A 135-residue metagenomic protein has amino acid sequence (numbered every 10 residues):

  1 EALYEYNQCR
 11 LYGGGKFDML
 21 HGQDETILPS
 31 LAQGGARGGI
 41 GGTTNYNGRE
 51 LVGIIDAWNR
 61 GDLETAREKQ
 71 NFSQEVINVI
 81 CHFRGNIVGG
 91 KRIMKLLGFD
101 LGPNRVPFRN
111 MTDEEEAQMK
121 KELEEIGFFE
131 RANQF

Functional and structural regions predicted by a protein language model:
E1-Q74, I80-H82: Catalytic alpha/beta core domains of metabolic enzymes, predominantly
A32-G35, Q74-R109: Conserved short secondary-structure transition element at the edge of the structured enzyme core that lines
W58-N59, K95, E124: Short polybasic/polar patches that bind polyanions
G61, G85, M111-E114: Short coil/turn linker and secondary-structure boundary residues
L63, R67, F83-I87, F129-F135: Flexible, glycine/charged-enriched surface loops at secondary-structure junctions
D100-N133: Flexible C-terminal active-site loop/helix
